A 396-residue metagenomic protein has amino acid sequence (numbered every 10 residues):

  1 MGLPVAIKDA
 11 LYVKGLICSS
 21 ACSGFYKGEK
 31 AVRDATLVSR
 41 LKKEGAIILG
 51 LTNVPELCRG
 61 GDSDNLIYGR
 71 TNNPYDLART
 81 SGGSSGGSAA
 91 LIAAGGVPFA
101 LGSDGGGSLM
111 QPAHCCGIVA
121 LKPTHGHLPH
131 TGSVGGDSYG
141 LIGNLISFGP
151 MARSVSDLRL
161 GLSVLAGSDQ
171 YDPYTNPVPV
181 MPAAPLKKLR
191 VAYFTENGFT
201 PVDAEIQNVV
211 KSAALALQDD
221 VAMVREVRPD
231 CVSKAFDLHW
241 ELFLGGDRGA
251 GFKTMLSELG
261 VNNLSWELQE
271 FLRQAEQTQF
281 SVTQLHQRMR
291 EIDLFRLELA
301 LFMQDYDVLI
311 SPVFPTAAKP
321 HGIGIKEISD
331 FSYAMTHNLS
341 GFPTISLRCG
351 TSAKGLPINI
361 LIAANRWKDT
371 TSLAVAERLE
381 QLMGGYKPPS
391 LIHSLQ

Functional and structural regions predicted by a protein language model:
M1-G106, D220: Gly/Ser-rich catalytic/binding loops embedded in alpha/beta enzyme cores
M1-S23, P185-F194, L242-A300, S346-N359: Short helix-loop capping/hinge segments that flank enzyme active sites or metal/cofactor-binding pockets
G2, K8, K43, I47 (+3 more regions): Glycine-rich, small-residue loops and helix-cap segments that act as flexible hinges at active-site edges
A6, F25-E29, I146-R153, A275-T278 (+1 more regions): Short, well-ordered beta-strand elements within core beta-sheets of diverse protein domains
A21-K27, D203-A204, K319-E327: Glycine/threonine-rich flexible loop motifs
A35, V202-P229, F252-N262, L285 (+1 more regions): Acyltransferase
M110-C115: Structural signature of FAD isoalloxazine-binding scaffolds in flavoprotein oxidoreductases
K122-N208, S212, M383-Q396: A short helix-breaking turn/cap at a secondary-structure junction
